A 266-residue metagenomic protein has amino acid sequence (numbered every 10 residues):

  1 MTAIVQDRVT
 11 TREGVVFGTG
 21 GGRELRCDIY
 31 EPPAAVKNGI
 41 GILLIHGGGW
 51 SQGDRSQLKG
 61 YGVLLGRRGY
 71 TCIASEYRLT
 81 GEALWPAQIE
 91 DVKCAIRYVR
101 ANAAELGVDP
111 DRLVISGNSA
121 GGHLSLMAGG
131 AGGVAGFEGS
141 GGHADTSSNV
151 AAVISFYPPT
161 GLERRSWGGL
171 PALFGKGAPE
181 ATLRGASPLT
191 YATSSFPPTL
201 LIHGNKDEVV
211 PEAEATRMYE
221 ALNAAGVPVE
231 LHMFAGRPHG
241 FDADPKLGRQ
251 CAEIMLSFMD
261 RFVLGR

Functional and structural regions predicted by a protein language model:
M1-R266: Alpha/beta-hydrolase superfamily serine-hydrolase fold, recognizing
